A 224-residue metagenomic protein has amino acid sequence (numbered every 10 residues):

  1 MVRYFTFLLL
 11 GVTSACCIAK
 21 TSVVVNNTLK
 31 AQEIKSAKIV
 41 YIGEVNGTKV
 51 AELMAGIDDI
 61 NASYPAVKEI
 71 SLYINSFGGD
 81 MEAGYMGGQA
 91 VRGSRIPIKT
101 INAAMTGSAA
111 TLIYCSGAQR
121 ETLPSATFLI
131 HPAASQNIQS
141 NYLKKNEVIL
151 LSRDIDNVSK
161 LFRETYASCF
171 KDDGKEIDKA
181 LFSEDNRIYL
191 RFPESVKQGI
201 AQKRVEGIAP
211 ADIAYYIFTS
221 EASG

Functional and structural regions predicted by a protein language model:
V2-G11, A15-A109, S116-G224: N-terminal organellar transit peptides
